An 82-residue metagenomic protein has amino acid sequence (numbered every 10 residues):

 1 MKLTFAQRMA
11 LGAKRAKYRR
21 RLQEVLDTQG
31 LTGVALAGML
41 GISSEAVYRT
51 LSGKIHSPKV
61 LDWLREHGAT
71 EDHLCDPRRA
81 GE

Functional and structural regions predicted by a protein language model:
M1-Q29, D72-D76: A short, Lys/Arg-rich alpha-helix, primarily the initiator
V25, M39, T50, P77: Residues in the recognition helix of alpha-helical DNA-binding motifs
G33, S44-E45, E71: The DNA-contacting recognition helix of HTH DNA-binding domains and analogous helical DNA-recognition elements
A35-A37: Short alpha-helical "recognition helix" segments of helix-turn-helix
G41-I55: Recognition helix of helix-turn-helix/homeodomain-like DNA-binding domains that insert into the DNA major groove
H56-C75: DNA major-groove recognition helix of helix-turn-helix/homeodomain DNA-binding modules
D76-E82: A short, Lys/Arg-enriched interface patch at domain edges and termini
